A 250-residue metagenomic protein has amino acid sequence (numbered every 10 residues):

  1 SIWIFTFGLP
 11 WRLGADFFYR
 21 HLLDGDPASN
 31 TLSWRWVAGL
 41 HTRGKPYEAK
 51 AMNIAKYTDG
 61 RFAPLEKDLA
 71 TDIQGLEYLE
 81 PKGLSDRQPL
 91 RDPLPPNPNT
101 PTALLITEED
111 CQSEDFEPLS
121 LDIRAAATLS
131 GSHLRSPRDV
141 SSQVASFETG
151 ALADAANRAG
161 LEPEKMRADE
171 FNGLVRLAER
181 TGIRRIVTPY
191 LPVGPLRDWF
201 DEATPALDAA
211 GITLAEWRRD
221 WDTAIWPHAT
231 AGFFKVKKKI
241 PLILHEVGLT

Functional and structural regions predicted by a protein language model:
S1-L90, L94-T100: Active-site-proximal binding-pocket segments
P10, R20-L23, P27-S33, E77-T250: Trp/Phe/Arg-rich N-terminal binding region typifying the photolyase-homology
